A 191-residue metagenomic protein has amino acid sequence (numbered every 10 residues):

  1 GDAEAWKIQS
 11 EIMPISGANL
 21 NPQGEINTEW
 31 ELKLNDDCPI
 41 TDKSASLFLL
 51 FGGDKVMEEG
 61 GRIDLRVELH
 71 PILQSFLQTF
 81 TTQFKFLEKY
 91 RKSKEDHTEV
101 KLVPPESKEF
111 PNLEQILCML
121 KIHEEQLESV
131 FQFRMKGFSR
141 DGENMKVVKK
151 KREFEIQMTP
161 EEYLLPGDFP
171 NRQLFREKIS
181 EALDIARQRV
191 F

Functional and structural regions predicted by a protein language model:
G1, L47-F51: A short beta-strand signature
G1-L32, M158-P160, L174: A surface-exposed loop-and-adjacent beta-strand signature within N-terminal beta-sandwich domains that mediate ligand
E25-E29, G60-R62, Q115: Intrinsic-disorder/low-complexity, polar/charged segments enriched in Ser/Thr/Lys/Arg/Asp/Glu/Gln
L32-D36, F51-K55, V67-P71, L120-E124 (+2 more regions): Beta-strand elements of well-folded, non-transmembrane domains
D36-F48: Short glycine/proline/serine/threonine-rich loop/turn segments at secondary-structure transition edges
V56-T79: Short beta-strand elements
L77-H97: Localized sequence-composition bias
R91-V190: C-terminal interaction module
